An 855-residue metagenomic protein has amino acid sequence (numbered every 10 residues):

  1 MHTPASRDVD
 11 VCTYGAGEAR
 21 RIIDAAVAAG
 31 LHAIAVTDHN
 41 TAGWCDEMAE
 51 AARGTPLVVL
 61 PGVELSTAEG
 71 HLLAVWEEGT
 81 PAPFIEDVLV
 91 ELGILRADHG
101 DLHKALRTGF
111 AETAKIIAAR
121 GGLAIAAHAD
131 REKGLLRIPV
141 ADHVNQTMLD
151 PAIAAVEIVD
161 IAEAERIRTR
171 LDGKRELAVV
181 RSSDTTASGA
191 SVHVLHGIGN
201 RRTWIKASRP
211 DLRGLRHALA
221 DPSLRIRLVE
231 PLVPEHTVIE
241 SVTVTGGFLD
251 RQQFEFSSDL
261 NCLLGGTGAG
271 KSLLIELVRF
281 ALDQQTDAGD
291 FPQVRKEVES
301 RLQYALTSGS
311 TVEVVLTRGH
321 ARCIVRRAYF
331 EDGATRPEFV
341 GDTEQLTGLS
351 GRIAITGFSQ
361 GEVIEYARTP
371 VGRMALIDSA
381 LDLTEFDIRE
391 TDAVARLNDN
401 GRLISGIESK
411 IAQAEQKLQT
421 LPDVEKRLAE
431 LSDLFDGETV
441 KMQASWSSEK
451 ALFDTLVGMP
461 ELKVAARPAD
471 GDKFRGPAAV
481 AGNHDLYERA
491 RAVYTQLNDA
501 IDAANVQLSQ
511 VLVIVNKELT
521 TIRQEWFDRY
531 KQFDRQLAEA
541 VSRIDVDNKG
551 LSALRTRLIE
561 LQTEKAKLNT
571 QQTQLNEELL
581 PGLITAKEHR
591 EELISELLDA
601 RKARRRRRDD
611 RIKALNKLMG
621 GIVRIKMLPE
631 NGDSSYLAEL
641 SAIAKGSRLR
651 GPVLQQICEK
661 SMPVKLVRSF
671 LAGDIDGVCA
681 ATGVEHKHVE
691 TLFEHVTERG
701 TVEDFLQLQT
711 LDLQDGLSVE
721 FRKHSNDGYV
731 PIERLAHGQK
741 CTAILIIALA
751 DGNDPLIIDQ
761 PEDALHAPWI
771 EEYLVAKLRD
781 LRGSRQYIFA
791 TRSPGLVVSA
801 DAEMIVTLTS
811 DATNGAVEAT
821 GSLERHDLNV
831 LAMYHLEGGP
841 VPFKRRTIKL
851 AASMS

Functional and structural regions predicted by a protein language model:
M1-L31, G43-P61, T67-L92, K115 (+2 more regions): Charged catalytic cores and adjacent phosphate/nucleic-acid-binding surfaces used for phosphate/nucleic-acid chemistry
E255, N261-S272, S359, V719-I746 (+1 more regions): Conserved ABC ATPase signature
S258-E297, C741-D751, S793, S799: Phosphate-binding glycine-rich loops of NTP-binding sites
S300-G357: Nucleotide-state sensing region of NTPase/ATPase domains
A334, Q345-S350, E771-S855: C-terminal lobe/lid and adjacent interdomain/linker elements of RecA-like ASCE P-loop ATPase modules
A334-A412: Extended, charged alpha-helical "arm/stalk" segments used for dimerization and assembly in large NTPase-driven machines
R352, L462-A469, K473-A503, A586-D727 (+1 more regions): Structural flexibility/helix-modulation signal
I407-I594, I622, G632: Extended alpha-helical coiled-coil "stalk/arm" regions that act as elongated linkers or oligomerization scaffolds
